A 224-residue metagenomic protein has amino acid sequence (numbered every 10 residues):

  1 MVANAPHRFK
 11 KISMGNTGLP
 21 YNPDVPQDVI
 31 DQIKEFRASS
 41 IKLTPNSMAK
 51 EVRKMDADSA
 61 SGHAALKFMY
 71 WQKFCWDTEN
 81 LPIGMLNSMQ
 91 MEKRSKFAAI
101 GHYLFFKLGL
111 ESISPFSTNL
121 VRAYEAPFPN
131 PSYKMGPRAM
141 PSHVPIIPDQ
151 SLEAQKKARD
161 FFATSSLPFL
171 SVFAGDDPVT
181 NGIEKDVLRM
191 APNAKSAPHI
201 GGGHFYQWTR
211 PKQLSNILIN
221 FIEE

Functional and structural regions predicted by a protein language model:
A3-A194: Flexible "cap/lid" subdomain of the alpha/beta-hydrolase fold that forms the substrate-access gate
N193-E224: Catalytic active-site module of serine/aspartate enzymes centered on a nucleophile-bearing elbow/loop
